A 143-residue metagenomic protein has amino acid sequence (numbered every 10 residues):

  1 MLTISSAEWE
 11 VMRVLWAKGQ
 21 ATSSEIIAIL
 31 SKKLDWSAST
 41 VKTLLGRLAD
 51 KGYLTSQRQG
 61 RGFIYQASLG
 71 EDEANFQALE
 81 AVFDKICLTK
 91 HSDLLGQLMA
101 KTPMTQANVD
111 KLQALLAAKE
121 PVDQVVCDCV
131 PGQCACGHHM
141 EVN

Functional and structural regions predicted by a protein language model:
T3-A7, Q59-L79: Short, cationic-aromatic polyanion-contact patches
W9-V14, E25: Pre-recognition alpha-helix immediately N-terminal to the DNA-recognition helix within helix-turn-helix or winged-helix
A21-I29: Short acidic, hydrophobic short linear motifs in intrinsically disordered regions
A28-W36: Short helix-coil junctions and helix-kink-helix linkers
K42-G46: Short, hydrophobic-biased segments on the C-terminal half of alpha helices that form "recognition helices"
G52: Glycine-centered, phosphate/nucleic-acid-interacting loop/turn motifs that mediate DNA/RNA or nucleotide
G70-G96: Conserved segment of winged-helix/HTH DNA-binding domains
A100-N143: C-terminal regulatory/oligomerization modules of transcriptional regulators
